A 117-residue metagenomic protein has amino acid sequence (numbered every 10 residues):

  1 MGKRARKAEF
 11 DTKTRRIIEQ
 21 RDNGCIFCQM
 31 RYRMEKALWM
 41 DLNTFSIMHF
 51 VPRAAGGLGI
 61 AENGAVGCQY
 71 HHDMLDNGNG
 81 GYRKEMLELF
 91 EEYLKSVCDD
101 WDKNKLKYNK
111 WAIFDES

Functional and structural regions predicted by a protein language model:
M1, A37-M40, S46, R53-G56 (+1 more regions): Conserved recognition-core residues within compact binding domains
M1, E9, N43, D99-W101: A general, composition-driven signal for non-globular sequence regions
M1-K13, N109-S117: Arg/Lys-rich, low-complexity, intrinsically disordered N-terminal tails that contact nucleic acids
R6, M48-P52, H71-M74: Generic alpha-helix detector with strongest preference for long hydrophobic helices that associate with membranes
E9-S46, C68-Y70: Short cysteine-rich loop/turn motifs with clustered Cys
E35-F50, D76-Y82, M86: Short Cys/His-rich "knuckle" micro-motifs
A54-A65, D73-S117: Polybasic, low-complexity binding patches
